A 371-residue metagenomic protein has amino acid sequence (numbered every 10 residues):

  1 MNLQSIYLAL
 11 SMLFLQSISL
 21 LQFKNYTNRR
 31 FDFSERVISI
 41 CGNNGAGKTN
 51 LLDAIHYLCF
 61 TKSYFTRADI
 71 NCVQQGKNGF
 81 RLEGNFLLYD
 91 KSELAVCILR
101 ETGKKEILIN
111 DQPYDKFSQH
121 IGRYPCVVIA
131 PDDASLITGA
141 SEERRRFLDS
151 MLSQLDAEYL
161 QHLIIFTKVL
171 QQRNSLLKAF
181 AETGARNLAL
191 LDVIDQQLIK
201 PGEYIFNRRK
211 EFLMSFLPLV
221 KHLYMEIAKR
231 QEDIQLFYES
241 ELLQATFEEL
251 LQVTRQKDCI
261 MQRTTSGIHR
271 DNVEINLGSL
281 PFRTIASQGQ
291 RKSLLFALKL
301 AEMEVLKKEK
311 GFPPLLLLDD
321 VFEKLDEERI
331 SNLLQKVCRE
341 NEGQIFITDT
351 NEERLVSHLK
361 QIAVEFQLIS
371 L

Functional and structural regions predicted by a protein language model:
N2-N43, Y57, A185-L315, K324 (+2 more regions): Conserved NTPase motor "head" modules and their coupling/switch loops across ABC/AAA+ ATPases, GTPases, and GHKL ATPases
L3-I6, L10-S11, F23, T27-I107 (+3 more regions): Conserved P-loop NTP-binding catalytic core
N50-L51, F147, L333: Alpha1 helix immediately C-terminal to the Walker A/P-loop of P-loop NTPases, especially ABC transporter
C59-I137, S141-E143, L152-L155, Y159 (+3 more regions): Nucleotide-state sensing region of NTPase/ATPase domains
K116-C126, A130-Q196, K200: A conserved P-loop NTPase coupling/switch region
D319-V321: Walker B catalytic acidic pair
D349-N351: Conserved H-loop
I362-L371: H-loop (His-switch) and adjacent beta-strand-loop-beta switch element of ABC-type ATPase nucleotide-binding domains
